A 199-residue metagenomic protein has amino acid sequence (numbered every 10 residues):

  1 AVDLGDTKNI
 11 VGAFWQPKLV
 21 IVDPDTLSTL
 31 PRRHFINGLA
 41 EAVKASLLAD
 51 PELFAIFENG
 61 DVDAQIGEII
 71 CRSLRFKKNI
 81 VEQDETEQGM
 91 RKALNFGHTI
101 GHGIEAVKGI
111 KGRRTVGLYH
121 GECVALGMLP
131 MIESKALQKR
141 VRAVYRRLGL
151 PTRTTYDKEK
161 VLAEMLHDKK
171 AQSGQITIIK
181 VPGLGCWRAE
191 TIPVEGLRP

Functional and structural regions predicted by a protein language model:
A1-G60, P182: A glycine/threonine-rich phosphate-anchoring loop and its flanking beta-alpha core in nucleotide/phosphate-binding
L27, M131, G185-C186: Short, glycine-/Ser/Thr-/acidic-enriched flexible segments
H34, K108-G109, V194: Single-residue recognition of alpha-helix boundary sites
A40-A42, L137-P199: C-terminal charged capping/lid subdomain of soluble metabolic enzymes
E52-K160: Active-site segments that bind and position negatively charged phosphate/pyrophosphate groups
